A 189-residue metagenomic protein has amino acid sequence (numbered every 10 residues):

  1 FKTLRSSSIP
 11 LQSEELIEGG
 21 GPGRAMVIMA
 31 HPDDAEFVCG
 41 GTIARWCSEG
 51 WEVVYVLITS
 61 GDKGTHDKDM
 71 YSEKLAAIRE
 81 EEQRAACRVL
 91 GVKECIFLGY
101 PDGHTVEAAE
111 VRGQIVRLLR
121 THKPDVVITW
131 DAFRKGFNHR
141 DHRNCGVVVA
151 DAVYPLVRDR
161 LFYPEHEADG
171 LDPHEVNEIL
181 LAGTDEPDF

Functional and structural regions predicted by a protein language model:
F1-I28, A108-F189: Metal-dependent de-N-acetylase/amidase catalytic core
F1-K123: Active-site rim/loop-helix segments in enzyme catalytic domains that contact anionic ligands
